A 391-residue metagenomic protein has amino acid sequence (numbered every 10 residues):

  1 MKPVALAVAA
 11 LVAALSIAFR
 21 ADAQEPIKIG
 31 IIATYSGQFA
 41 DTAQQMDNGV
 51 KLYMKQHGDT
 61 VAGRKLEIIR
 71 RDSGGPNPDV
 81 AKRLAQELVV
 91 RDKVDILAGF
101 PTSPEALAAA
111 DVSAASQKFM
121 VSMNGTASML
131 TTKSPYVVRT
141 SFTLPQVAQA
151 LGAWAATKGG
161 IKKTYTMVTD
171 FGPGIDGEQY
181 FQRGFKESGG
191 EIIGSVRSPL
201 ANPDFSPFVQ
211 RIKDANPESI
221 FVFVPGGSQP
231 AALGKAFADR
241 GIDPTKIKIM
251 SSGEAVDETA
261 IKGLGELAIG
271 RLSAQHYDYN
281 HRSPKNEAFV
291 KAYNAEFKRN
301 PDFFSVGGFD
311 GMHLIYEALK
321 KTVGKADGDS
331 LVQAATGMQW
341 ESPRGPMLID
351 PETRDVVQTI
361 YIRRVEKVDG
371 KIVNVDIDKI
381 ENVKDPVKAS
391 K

Functional and structural regions predicted by a protein language model:
K2-A9, F19, A23-K391: Extracytosolic ligand-binding ectodomains
